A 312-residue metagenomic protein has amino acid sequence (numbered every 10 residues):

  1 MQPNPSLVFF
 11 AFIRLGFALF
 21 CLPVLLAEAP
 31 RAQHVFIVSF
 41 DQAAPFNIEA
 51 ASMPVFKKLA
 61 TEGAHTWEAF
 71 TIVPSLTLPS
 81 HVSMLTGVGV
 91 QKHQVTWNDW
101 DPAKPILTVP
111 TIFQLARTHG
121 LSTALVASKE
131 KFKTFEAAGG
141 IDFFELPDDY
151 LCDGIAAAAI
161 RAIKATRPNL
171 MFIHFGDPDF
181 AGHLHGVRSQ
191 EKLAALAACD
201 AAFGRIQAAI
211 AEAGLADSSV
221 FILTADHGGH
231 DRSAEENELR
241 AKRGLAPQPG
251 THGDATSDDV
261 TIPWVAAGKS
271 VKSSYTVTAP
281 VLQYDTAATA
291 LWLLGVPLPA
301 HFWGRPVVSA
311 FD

Functional and structural regions predicted by a protein language model:
A11-V24: Bacterial N-terminal signal peptides
L22-Q33: Bacterial Sec-dependent signal peptides at the C-terminal "C-region" and cleavage site
F36-I37, V55, A198-L245, W264 (+1 more regions): Metal-dependent active-site segment of extracytoplasmic phospho-/sulfohydrolases and closely related
F46-H81: Short, structured active-site-proximal loop/turn typified by the sulfatase FGly-forming signature C/S-X-P-X-R
W67-L85, A127-K133, P306-V307: Short, solvent-exposed turn/loop segments enriched in Gly/Ser/Thr/Pro and often Arg
L85, A246-V296, F311: Substrate-binding rim/cap in mid-to-C-terminal beta-strand-loop elements of soluble/periplasmic
Q91-N98, K104-D153: Catalytic-site neighborhoods of secreted/periplasmic enzymes that process anionic sulfate/phosphate groups
E130, T134-I141, A159-R205: Active-site His/acidic residue clusters
